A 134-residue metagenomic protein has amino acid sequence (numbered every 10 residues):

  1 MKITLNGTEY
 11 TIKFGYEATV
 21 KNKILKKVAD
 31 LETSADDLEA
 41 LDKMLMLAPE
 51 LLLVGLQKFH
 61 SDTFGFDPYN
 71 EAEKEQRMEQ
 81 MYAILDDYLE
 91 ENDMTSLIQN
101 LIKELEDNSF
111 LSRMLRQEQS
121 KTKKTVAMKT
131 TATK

Functional and structural regions predicted by a protein language model:
M1-L51: Short N-terminal mixed-charge amphipathic segments
M1-T4, D30-S34, L38-E39, T63-K134: Charged interaction scaffolds used for protein-protein
F14-Y16, L56, H60: Generic secondary-structure microfeatures
L47-K58, Q99-K103: Short, hydrophobic/amphipathic alpha-helical patches that form generic packing surfaces within helical domains
